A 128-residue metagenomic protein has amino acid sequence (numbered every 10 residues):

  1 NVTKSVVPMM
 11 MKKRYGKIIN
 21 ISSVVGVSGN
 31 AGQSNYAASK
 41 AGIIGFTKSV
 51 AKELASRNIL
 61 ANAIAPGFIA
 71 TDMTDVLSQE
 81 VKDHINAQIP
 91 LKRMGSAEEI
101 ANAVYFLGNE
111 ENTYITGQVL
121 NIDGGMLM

Functional and structural regions predicted by a protein language model:
T3, S39, T47: Active-site helix of classical SDR
S5-K17: A short helix-coil junction within the Rossmann-fold of NAD(P)-dependent oxidoreductases
P8, K52-S56, T113: Alpha-helical segment proximal to the catalytic Tyr-Lys
M11-K12, L54-S56, I69, G108: A short hydrophobic alpha-helix cap/turn motif
S23: Residue(s) in the substrate-gating loop at a strand-loop-helix junction that position the organic substrate next
V27, I44, A61-V76: Short, flexible catalytic-loop segment of classical short-chain dehydrogenase/reductase
S28-S34, S56-R57, K92, E110: Active-site loop immediately N-terminal to the catalytic Tyr-X3-Lys motif of short-chain dehydrogenase/reductase
A63, A87-I115, I122-G124: C-terminal helical subdomain
